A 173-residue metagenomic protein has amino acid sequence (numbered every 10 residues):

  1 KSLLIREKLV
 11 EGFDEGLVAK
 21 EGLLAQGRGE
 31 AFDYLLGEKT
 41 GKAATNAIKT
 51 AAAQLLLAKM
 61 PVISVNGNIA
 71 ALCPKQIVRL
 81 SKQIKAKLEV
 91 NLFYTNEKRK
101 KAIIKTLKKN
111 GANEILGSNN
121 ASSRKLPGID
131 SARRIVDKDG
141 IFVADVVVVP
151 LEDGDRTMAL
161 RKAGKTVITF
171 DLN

Functional and structural regions predicted by a protein language model:
K1-K87, E97-R99: Electropositive, gly/pro-rich neighborhoods at or near active sites that engage anionic ligands
L57, F142-V143: Alpha-helix C-terminal capping/helix-to-coil transition sites in glycosyltransferase folds
P61-V62, K87-L88, E114, V167-I168: Hydrophobic beta-strand scaffold residues
G67-N68, N91-T95, L172-N173: Short, ordered loop/turn segments at secondary-structure junctions
I77-S81, I104, K138, T157-M158: Short amphipathic alpha-helical segments and helix-helix/interface helices
R79, Q83-R133: Long, charge-dense
S123-F142, V148-R156: Active-site glycine-rich loop that binds ribose-phosphate moieties when present
V148, E152-N173: Glycine-rich, acidic loop regions that bind phosphate or pyrophosphate groups
